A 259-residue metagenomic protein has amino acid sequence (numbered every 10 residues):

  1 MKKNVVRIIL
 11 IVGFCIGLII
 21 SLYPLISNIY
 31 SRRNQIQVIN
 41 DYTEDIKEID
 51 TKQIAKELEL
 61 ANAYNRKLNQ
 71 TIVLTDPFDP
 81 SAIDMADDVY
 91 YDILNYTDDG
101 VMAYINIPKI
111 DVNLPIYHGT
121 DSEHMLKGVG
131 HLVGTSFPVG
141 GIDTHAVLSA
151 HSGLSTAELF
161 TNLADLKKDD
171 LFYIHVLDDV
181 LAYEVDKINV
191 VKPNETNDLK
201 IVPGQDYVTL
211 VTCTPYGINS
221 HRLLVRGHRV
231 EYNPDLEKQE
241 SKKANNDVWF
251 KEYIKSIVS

Functional and structural regions predicted by a protein language model:
K3-V258: Solvent-exposed, non-transmembrane regions of membrane-associated and secreted proteins
